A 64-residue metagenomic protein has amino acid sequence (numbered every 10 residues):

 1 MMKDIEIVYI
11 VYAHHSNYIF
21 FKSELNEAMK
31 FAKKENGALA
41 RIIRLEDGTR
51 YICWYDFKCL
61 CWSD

Functional and structural regions predicted by a protein language model:
M1-N17, I43: Short aromatic-glycine-(Arg/Gly/Cys) micro-motifs in beta-strand/loop hairpins
E6-V8, N26, G48-T49, K58: Intrinsically disordered, low-complexity regions of eukaryotic proteins
V8-I10, F31-N36: A generic structural signal for ordered secondary structure
N17, K33-D64: Short, mixed-charge low-complexity intrinsically disordered segments
I19-S23: Conserved aromatic
